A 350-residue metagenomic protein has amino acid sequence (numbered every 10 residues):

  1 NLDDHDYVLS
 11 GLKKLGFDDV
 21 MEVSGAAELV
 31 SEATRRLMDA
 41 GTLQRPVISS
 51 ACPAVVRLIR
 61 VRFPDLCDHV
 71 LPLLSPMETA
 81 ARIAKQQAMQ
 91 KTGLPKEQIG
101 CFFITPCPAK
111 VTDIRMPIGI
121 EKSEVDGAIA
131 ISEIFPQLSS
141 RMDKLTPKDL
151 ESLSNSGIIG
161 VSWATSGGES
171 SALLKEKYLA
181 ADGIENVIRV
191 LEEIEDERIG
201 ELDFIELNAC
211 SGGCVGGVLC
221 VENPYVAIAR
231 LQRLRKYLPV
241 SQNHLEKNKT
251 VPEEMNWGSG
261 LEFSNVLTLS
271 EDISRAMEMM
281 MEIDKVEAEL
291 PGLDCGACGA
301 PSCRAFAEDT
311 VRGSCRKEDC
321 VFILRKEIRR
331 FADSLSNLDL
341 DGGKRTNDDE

Functional and structural regions predicted by a protein language model:
N1-G296, P301-D348: Iron-sulfur-associated redox domains of electron-transfer enzymes in respiratory and anaerobic energy metabolism
